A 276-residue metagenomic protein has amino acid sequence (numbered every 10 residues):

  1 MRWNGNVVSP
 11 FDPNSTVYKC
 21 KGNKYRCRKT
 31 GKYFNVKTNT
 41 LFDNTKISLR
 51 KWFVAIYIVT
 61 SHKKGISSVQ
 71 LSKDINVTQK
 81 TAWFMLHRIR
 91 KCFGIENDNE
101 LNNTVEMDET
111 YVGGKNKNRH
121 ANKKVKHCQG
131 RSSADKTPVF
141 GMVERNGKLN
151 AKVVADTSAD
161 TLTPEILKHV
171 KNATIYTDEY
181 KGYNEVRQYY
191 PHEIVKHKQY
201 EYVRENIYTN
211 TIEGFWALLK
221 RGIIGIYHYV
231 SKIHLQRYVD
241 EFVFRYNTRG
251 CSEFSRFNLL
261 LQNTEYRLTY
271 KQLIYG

Functional and structural regions predicted by a protein language model:
M1-G276: Residue-level recognition of single "structural anchor" positions that define or cap local secondary structure
